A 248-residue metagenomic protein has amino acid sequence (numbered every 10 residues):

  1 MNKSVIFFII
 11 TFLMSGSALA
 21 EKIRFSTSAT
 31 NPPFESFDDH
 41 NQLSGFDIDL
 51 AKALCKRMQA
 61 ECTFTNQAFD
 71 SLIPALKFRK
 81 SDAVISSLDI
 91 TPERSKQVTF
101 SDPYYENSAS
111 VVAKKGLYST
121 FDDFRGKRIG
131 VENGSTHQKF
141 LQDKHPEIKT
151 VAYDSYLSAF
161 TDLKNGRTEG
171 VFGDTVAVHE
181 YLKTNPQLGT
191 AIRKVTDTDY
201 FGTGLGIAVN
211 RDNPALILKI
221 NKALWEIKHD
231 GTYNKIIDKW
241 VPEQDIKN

Functional and structural regions predicted by a protein language model:
E21-S87, D230, E243: Extracytoplasmic small-molecule ligand-binding "clamshell" domains of the periplasmic binding protein/Venus flytrap
I23-A29, F121-S135, K149: Short loop->beta-strand "edge-of-pocket" segments that line small-molecule binding or catalytic clefts across diverse
A29, Y105-V112, T175, H179-K222 (+1 more regions): Periplasmic-binding protein-like
N31, I48, T63-P74, G116 (+2 more regions): Short helix-initiation/N-cap motifs at beta->coil->alpha
I48-R57, L117, D123, K127-R128 (+3 more regions): Extended ligand-binding regions for polar small-molecule ligands
K52, K56, E61-D123, Q187-Y200: Acidic, polar ligand-binding/catalytic clefts
Q59-E61, K77-S86, R128, P146 (+2 more regions): Alpha-to-beta junction loops
K139-Y153, G189-V195, K222-N248: Ligand-binding clefts/hinges and TM-proximal coupling segments of bilobed small-molecule sensing domains
